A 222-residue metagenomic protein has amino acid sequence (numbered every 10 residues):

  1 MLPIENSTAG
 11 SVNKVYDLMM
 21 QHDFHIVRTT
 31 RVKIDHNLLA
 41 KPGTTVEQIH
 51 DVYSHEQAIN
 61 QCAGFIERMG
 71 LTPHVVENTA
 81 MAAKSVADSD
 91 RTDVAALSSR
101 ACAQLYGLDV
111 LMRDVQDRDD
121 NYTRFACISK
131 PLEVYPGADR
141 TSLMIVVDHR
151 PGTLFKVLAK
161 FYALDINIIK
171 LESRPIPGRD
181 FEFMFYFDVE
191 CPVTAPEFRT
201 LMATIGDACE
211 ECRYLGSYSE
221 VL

Functional and structural regions predicted by a protein language model:
M1-L222: Domain-level signature for soluble enzymes in the chorismate/prephenate branch of the shikimate pathway
